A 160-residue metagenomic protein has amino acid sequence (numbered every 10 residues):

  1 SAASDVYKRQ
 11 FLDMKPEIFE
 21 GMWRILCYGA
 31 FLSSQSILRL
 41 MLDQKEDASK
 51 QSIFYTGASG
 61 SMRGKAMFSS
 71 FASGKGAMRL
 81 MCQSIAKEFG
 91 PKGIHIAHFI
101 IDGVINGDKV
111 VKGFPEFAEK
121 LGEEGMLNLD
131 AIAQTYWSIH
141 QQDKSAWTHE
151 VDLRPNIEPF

Functional and structural regions predicted by a protein language model:
S1-Y7: Short, small-residue-biased leader/transition segments that mark boundaries at the very start of proteins
L12-F31, F54, M78: Catalytic Tyr-X3-Lys loop
M22, L42, E46-A77, Q83 (+2 more regions): Catalytic loop of short-chain dehydrogenase/reductase
R24-C27, K75, M126-L129: Short, solvent-exposed loop/helix junctions and linker helices that flank or host conserved functional motifs
I25-D47: Amphipathic alpha-helical dimer-interface segment in Rossmann-like NAD(P)H-dependent oxidoreductases
G29-I37, S52, M62, M78 (+1 more regions): Conserved internal alpha-helix within the Rossmann fold of NAD(P)-dependent oxidoreductases
Y55, H98-V110: Mobile beta-alpha loop/short-helix "lid" or hinge segments that flank ligand
P91-G103, P115-F160: C-terminal helical subdomain
